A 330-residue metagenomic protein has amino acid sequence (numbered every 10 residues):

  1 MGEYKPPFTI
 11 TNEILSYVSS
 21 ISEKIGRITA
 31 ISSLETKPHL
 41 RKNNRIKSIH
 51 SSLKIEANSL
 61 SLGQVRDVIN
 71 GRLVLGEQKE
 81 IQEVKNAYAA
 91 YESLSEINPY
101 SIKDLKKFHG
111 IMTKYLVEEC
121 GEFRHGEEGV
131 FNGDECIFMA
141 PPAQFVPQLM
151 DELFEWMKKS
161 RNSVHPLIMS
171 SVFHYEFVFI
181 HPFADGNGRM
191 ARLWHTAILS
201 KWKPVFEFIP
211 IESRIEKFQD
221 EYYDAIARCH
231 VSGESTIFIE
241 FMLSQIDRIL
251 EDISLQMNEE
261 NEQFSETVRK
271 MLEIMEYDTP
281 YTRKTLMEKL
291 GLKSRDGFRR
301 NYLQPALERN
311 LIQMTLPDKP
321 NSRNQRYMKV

Functional and structural regions predicted by a protein language model:
M1-V330: FIC/Doc superfamily catalytic core
